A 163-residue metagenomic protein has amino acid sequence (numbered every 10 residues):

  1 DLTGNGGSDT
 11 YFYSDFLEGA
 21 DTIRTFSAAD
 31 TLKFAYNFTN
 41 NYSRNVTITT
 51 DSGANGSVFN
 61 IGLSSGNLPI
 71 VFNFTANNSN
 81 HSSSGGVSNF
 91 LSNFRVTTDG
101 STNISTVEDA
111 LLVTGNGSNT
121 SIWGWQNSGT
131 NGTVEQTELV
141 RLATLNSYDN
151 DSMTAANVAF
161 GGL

Functional and structural regions predicted by a protein language model:
D1-L68: Acidic, glycine-rich calcium-binding repeat modules characteristic of RTX/beta-roll and related beta-solenoid repeat
G62-L163: Low-complexity acidic/polar repeat-biased segments
